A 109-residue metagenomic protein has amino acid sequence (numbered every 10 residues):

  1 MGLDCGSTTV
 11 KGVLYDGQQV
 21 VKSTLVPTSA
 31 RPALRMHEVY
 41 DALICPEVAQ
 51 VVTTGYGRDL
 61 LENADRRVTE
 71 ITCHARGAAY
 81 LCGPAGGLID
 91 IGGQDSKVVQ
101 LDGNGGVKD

Functional and structural regions predicted by a protein language model:
M1-C73: N-terminal glycine/serine-rich phosphate-binding loop of ATP-dependent small-molecule kinases, especially carbohydrate
M1-G17, G86-G103: Gly/Thr-rich phosphate-binding beta-strand-loop-beta motif of the actin/hexokinase/Hsp70
D41-I44, Y56, A79, G83 (+1 more regions): Generic short alpha-helical segment signal, independent of protein family or function, capturing local helix propensity
E70-I89: Active-site cofactor/substrate anionic-group-binding motifs, chiefly glycine- and Lys/Arg-rich phosphate-binding loops
G103-D109: Glycine-rich phosphate-binding loop plus the immediately following alpha-helix
